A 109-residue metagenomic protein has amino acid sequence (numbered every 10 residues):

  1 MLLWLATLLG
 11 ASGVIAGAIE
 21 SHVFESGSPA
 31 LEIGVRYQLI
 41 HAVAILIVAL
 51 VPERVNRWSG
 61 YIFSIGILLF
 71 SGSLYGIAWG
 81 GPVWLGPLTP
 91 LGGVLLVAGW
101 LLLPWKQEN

Functional and structural regions predicted by a protein language model:
M1-N109: Polytopic transmembrane helical bundles with strong interfacial aromatic enrichment
